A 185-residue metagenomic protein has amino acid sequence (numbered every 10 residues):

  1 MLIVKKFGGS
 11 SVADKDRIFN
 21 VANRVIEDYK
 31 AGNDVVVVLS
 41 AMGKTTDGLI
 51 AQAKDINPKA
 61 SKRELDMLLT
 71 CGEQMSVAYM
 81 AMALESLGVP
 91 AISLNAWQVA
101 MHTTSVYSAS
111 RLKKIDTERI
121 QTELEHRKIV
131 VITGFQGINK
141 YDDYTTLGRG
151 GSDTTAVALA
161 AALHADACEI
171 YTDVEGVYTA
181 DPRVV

Functional and structural regions predicted by a protein language model:
M1-V185: Nucleotide/pyrophosphate-binding catalytic subdomain
